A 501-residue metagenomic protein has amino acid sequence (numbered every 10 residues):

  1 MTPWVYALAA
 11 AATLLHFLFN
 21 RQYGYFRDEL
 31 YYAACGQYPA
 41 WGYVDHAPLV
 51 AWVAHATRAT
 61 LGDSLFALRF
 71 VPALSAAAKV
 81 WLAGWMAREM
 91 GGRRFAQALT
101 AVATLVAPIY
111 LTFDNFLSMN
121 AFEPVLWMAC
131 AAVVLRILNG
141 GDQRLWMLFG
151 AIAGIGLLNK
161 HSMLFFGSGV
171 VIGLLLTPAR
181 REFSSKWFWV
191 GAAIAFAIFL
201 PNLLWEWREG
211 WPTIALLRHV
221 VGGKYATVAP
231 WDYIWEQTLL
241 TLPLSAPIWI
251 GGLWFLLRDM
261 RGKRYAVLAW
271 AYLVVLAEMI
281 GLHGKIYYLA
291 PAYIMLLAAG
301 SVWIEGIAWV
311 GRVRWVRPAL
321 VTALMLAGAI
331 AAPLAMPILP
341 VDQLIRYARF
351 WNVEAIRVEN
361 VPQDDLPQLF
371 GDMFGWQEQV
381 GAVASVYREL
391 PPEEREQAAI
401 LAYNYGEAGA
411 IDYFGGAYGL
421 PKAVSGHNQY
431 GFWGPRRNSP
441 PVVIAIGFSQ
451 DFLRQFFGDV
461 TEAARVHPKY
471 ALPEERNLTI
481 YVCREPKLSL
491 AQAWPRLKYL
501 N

Functional and structural regions predicted by a protein language model:
T2-A7, A83-V106, V125, N139: Transmembrane-helix signature of polytopic, membrane-embedded enzymes that assemble or transfer cell-envelope glycans
Y6, F70-G91, A129, V133: Transmembrane-helix motifs of polytopic, lipid-linked glycan transferases
A9, T100-P108, A153, L157 (+1 more regions): Short helix- or helix-capping micro-motifs that position conserved polar/aromatic residues at function-defining sites
F19-Y32, G42-A54, G62-F66, G210: Extracytoplasmic catalytic/substrate-binding loops of multi-pass membrane glycan-assembly enzymes
R88, C130-W146, G252-M260: Membrane-interface transmembrane helices that cradle and orient dolichyl/undecaprenyl
N115-E123: Short acidic/glycine- and proline-prone juxtamembrane loop motifs at membrane-interface regions of multi-pass membrane
V133-G154, S185-W189, A193, W270: Short hydrophobic alpha-helices at membrane interfaces in multi-pass membrane enzymes
F166-Y265, M279, P333-Q343: Transmembrane-lumen/periplasm boundary regions of multi-pass, lipid-linked membrane glycan transferases
